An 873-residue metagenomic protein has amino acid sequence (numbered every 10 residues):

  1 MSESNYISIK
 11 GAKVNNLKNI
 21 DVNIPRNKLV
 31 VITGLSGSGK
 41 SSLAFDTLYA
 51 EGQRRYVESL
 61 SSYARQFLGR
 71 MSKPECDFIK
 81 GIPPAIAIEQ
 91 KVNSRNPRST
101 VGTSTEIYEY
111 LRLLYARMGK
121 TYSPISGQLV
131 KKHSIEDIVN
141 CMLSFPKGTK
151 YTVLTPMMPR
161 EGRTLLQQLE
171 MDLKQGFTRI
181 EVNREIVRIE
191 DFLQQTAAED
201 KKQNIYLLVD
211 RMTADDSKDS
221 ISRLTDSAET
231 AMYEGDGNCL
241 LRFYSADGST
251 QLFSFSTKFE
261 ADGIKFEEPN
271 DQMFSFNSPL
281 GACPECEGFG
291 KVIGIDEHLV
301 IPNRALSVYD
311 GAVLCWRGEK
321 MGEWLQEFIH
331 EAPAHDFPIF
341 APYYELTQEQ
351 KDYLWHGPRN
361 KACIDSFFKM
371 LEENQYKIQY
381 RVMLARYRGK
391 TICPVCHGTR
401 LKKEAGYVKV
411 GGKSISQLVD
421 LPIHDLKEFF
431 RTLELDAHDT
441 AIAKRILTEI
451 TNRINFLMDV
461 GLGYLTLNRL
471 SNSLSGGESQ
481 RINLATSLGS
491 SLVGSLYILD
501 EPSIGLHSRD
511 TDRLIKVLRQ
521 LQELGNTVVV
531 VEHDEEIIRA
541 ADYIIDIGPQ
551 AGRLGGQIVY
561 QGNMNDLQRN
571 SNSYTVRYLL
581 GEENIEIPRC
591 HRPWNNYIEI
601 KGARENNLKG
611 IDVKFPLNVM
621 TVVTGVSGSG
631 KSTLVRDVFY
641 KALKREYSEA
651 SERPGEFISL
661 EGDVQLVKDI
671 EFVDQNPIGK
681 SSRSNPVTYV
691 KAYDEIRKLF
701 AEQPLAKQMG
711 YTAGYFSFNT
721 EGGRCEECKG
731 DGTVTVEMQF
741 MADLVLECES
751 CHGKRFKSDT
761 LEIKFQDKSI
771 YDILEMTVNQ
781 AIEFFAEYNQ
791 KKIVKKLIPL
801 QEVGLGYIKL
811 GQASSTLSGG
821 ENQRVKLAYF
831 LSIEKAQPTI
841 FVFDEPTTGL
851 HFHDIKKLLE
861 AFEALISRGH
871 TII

Functional and structural regions predicted by a protein language model:
M1-I873: Conserved phosphate-binding elements of NTP-dependent enzyme cores
